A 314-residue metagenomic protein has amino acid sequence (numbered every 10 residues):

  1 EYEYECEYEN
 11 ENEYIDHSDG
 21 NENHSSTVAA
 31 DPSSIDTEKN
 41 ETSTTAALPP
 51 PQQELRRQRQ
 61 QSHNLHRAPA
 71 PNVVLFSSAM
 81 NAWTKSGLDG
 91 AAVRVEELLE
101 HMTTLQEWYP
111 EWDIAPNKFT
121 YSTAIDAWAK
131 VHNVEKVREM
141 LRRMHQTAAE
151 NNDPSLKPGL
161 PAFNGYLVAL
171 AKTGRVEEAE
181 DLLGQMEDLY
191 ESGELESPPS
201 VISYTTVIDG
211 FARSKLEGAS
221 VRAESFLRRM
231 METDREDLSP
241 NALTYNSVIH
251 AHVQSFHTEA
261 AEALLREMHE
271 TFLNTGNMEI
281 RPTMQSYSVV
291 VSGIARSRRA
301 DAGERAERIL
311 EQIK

Functional and structural regions predicted by a protein language model:
E1-I15: Compositionally biased, intrinsically disordered low-complexity segments enriched for polar/charged residues
D36-A70: Intrinsically disordered, low-complexity acidic Ser/Thr-rich regulatory segments
N72-S77, N81, V95, D113 (+17 more regions): Pentatricopeptide repeat
M80-G87, E96-M102, Q106, I125-H132 (+12 more regions): The core hydrophobic/aromatic register in alpha-helical repeat solenoids, strongest for pentatricopeptide repeats
